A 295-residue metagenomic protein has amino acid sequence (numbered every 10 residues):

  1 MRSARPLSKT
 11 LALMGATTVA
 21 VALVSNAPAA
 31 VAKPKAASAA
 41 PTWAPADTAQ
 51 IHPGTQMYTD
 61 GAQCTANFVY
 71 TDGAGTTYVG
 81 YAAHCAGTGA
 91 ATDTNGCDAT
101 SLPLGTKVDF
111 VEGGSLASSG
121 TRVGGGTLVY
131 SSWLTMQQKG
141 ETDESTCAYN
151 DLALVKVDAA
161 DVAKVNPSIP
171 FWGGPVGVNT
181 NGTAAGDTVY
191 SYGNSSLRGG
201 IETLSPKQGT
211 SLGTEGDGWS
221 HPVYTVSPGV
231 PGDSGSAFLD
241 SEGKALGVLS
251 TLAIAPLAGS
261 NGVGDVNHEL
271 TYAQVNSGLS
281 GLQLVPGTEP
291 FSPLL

Functional and structural regions predicted by a protein language model:
M1, P6, A36, G209-G218: Intrinsically disordered, low-complexity segments
M1-K33: Secretory targeting and sorting signals
R2, L7, V24, A37 (+2 more regions): Intrinsically disordered, low-complexity segments enriched in Ser/Pro/Gly/Ala and basic residues
K33-G73, Q283-L295: Extracytoplasmic low-complexity, Pro/Thr/Ser/Ala/Gly-rich segments that lie immediately after a secretion/anchoring
A37-T42, E141-D143, P256-G264: Intrinsically disordered, low-complexity coil segments
H52, Y58-F68, D72-G213, D240-S241: Serine endopeptidase catalytic core focused on the charge-relay Asp
A163-G174, L197-L295: Active-site region of chymotrypsin-like
